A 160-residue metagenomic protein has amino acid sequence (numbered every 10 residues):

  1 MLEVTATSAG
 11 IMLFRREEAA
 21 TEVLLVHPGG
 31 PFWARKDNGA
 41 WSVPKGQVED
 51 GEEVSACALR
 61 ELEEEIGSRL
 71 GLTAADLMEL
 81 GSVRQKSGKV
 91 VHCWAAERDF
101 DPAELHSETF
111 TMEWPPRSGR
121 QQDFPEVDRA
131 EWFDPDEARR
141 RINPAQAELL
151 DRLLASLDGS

Functional and structural regions predicted by a protein language model:
M1-V43, W94: N-terminal strand-loop-strand
E17-A20, G30-W33, E49-D50, S87-G88 (+1 more regions): Short, charged/polar surface micro-motifs in flexible loops or helix N-caps
R35, G51, R141: Residues that scaffold the ATP/ADP-binding catalytic core of kinase and kinase-like folds
A40-P44, D50, K86, A96 (+2 more regions): Functional cleft and adjacent loop/helix regions within the main domain that mediate ligand binding or catalysis
V43-M78, W94, D134: The catalytic Nudix box helix
G81-G119, E131, L153: Active-site-adjacent beta-strand/loop module that shapes the phosphate/pyrophosphate-binding cleft
R120-D136: Alpha-helix-centered segments that form part of catalytic cores
E131, P135-S160: Charged phosphate-binding loop/patch that engages nucleotide di/tri-phosphates or the phosphate backbone of nucleic
